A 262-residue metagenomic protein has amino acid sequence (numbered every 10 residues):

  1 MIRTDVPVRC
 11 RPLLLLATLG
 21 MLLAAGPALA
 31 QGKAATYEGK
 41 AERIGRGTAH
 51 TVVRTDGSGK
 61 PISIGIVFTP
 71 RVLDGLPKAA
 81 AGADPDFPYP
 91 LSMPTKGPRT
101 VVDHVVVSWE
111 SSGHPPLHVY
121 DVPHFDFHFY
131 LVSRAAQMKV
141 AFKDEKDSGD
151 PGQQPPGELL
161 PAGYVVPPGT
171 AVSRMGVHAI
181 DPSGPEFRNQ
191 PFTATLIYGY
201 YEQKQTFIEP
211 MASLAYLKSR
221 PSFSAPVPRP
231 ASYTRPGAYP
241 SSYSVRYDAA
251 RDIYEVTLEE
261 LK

Functional and structural regions predicted by a protein language model:
M1-I2, A135: Short regulatory "switch" loops immediately downstream of catalytic or recognition motifs within protein catalytic
I2-L15: Bacterial N-terminal signal peptides that target proteins for export
L14-A24: Bacterial N-terminal signal peptides
G26-A30: Sec/Tat signal peptide C-region and signal peptidase I cleavage site
Q31-K262: Metal-centered catalytic cores of metalloenzymes
